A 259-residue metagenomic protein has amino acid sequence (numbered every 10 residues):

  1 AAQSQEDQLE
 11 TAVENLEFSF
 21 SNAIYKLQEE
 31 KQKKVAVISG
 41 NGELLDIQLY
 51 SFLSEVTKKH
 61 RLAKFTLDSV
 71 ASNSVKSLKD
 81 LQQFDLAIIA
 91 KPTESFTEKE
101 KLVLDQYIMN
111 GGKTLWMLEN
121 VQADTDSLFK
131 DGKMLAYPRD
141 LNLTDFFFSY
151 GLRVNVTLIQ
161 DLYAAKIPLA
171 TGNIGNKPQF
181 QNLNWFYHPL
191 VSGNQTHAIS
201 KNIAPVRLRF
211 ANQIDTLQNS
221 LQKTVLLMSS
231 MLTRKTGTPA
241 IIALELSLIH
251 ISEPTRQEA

Functional and structural regions predicted by a protein language model:
A1-S252, R256: Short, surface-exposed patches at the edges or C-terminal ends of soluble domains, predominantly
